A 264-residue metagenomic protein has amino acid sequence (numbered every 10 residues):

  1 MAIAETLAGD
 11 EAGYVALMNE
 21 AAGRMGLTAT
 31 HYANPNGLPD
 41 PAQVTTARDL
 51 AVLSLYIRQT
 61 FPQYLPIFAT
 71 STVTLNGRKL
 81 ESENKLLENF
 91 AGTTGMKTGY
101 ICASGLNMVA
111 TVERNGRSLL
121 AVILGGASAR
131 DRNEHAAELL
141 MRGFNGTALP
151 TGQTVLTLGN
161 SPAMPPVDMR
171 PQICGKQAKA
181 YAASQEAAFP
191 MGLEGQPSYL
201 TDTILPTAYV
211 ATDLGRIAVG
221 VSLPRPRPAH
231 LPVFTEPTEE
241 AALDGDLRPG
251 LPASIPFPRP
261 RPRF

Functional and structural regions predicted by a protein language model:
M1: Acidic/histidine-rich, surface-exposed loop or edge segments in extracytoplasmic proteins
A4-L55: Mid-domain, small-residue-enriched loop/turn segments at the edges of structured enzyme/sensor domains
H31, P39-V44, R48-F264: Domain-terminus/edge residues, biased toward the C-terminal soluble/receptor-binding domains of extracytoplasmic
